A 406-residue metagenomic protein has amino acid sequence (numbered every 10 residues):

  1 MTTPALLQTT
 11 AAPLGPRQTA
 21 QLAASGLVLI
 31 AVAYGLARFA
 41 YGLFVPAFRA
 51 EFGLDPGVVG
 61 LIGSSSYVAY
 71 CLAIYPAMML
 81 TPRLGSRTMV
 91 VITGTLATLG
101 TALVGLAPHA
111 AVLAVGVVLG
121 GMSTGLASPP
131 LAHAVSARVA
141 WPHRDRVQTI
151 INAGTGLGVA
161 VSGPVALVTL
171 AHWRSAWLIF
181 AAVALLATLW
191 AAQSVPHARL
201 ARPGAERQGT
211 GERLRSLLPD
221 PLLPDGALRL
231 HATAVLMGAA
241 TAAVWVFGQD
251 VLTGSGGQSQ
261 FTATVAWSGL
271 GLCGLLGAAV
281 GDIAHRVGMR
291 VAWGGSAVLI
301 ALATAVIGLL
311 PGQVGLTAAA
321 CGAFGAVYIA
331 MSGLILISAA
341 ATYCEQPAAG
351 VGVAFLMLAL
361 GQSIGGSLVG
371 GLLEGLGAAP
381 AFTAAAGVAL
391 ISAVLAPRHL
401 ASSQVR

Functional and structural regions predicted by a protein language model:
Y41-G42, G226-L275: Extracytoplasmic gate region of multi-pass secondary transporters
G53, G85, L106-A111, L310-G312: Helix-breaking motifs and short loop linkers at transmembrane-helix boundaries and internal kinks in secondary membrane
L72-P108: Conserved MFS/SLC helix-loop-helix module at the cytosolic interface between two early adjacent transmembrane helices
A73-G85, L276-M289, L373-E374: Helix-to-loop junctions at the C-terminal end of transmembrane segments in multipass secondary transporters
G116-A153: Cytoplasmic helix-loop-helix junction between adjacent transmembrane helices in 12-TM secondary transporters
W141-P142, T149-P196: Helix-loop-helix hairpin linking two adjacent transmembrane segments in secondary transporters
G288-I335: C-terminal transmembrane helical hairpin of 12-TM major facilitator-type secondary transporters
T342-A378, A385: A late C-terminal transmembrane helix in Major Facilitator Superfamily
